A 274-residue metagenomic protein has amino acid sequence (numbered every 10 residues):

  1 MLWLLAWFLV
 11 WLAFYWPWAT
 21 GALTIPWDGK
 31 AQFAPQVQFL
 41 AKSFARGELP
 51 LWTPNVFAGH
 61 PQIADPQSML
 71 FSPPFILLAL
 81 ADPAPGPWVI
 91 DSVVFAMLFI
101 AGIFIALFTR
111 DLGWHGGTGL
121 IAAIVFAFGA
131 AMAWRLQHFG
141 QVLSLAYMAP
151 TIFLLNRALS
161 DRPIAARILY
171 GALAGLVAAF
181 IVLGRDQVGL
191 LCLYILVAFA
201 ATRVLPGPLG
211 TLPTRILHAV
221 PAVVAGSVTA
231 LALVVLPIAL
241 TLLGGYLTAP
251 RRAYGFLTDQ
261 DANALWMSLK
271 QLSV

Functional and structural regions predicted by a protein language model:
M1-W16, A219-V228: Start-transfer (signal-anchor) and selected internal transmembrane alpha helices of multi-pass inner/ER membrane
W7, F95, F99-L112, G116-P206 (+1 more regions): Membrane-embedded helix bundles of polyisoprenyl
W16-L112, G117-Y147, F180: Active-site lumenal/periplasmic loops and adjacent helix-entry segments of GT-C-fold, multi-pass membrane
A19-L23, P83, D161-R162, V204-L212 (+1 more regions): Transmembrane helix-loop junctions in multipass membrane proteins, especially transporters and channels
F33-P50, H60, P73, L231-V274: Periplasmic/ER-lumenal interhelical loops and adjacent helix-loop junctions in multi-pass membrane proteins
F71-P74, L155-N156, G210-L212, Q260-A262: Juxtamembrane/interface motifs at transmembrane-helix termini
P208-A222: Membrane-interface helix-loop-helix junctions at transmembrane boundaries of multi-pass membrane enzymes, predominantly
